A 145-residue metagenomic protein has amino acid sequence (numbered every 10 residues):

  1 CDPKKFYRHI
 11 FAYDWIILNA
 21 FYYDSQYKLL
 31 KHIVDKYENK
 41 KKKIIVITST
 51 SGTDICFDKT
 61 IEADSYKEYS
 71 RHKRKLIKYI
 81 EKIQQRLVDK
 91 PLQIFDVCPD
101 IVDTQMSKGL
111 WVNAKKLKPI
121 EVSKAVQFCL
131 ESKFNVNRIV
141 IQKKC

Functional and structural regions predicted by a protein language model:
C1-A12, S25: Conserved Rossmann-fold cofactor-binding substructure of NAD(P)-dependent oxidoreductases
C1-K4, K31-K42: Eukaryote-skewed repeat-based solenoidal scaffolds used as protein-protein interaction platforms, primarily
A12-D14, K41: Local beta-strand N-terminus motif with an aromatic residue
N19-F21, E38, K42-V88, C98-T104: Catalytic loop of short-chain dehydrogenase/reductase
A20-L30, K43, V126: Conserved internal alpha-helix within the Rossmann fold of NAD(P)-dependent oxidoreductases
Y27-L29, C56-K59, S107-G109: Conserved catalytic-core motifs of eukaryotic protein kinase domains, centered on the activation segment
L30-V34, I77-I83, S123-V126: Short-chain dehydrogenase/reductase
D96-V97, W111-C145: C-terminal helical subdomain
